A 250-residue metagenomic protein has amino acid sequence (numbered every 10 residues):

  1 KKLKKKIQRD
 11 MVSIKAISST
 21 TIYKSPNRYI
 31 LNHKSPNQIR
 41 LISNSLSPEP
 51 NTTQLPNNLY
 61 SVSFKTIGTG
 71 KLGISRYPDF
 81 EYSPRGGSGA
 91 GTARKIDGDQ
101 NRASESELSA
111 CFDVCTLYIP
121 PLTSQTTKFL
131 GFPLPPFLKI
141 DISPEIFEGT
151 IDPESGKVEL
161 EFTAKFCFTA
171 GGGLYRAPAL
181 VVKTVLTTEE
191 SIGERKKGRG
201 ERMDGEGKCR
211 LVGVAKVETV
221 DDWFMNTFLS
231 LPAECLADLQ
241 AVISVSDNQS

Functional and structural regions predicted by a protein language model:
K1-Q54: N-terminal chloroplast transit peptides
L3, P26, P36, P48-P50 (+6 more regions): Proline-rich intrinsically disordered, low-complexity coils
K5-Q8, T187, S244: Short amphipathic alpha-helical "recognition" segments used for binding
S13, E201-S250: Long, compositionally biased interface segments
Q38, S43-S83: Polar/acidic, low-complexity leader/linker segments enriched in S/T/G and N/D
T66-G205: Membrane-lipid interaction segments
